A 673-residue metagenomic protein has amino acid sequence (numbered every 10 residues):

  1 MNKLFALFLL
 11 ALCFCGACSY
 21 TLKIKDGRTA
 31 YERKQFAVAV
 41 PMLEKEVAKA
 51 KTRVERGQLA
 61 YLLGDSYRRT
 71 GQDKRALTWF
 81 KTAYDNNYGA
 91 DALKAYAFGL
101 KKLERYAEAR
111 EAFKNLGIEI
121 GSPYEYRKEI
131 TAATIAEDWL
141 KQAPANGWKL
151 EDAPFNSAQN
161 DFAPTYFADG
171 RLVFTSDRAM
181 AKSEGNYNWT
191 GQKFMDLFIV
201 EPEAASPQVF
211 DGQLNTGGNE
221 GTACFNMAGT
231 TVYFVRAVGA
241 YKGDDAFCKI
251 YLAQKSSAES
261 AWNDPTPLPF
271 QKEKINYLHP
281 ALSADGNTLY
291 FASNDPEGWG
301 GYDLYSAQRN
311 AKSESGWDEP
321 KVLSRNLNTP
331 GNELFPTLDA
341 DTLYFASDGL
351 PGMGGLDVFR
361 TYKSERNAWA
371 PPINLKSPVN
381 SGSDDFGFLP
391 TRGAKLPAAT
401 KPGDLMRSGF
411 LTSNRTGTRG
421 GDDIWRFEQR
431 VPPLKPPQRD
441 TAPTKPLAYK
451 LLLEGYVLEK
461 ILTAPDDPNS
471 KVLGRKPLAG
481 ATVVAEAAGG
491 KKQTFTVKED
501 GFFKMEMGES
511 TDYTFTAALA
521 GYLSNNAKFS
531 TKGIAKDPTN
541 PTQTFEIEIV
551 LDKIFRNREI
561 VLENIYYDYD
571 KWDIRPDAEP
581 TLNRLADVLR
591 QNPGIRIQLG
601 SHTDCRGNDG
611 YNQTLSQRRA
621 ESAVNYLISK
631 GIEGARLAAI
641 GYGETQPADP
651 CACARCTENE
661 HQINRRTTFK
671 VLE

Functional and structural regions predicted by a protein language model:
T21, R33, A95, K102 (+6 more regions): Short, conserved micro-motifs composed of acidic
S347, G352, N592, G600-E673: Periplasmic OmpA-like peptidoglycan-binding domain that tethers envelope proteins to the cell wall
L434-R596, T657-E658, E673: Periplasmic peptidoglycan-binding/tethering modules of Gram-negative envelope proteins
